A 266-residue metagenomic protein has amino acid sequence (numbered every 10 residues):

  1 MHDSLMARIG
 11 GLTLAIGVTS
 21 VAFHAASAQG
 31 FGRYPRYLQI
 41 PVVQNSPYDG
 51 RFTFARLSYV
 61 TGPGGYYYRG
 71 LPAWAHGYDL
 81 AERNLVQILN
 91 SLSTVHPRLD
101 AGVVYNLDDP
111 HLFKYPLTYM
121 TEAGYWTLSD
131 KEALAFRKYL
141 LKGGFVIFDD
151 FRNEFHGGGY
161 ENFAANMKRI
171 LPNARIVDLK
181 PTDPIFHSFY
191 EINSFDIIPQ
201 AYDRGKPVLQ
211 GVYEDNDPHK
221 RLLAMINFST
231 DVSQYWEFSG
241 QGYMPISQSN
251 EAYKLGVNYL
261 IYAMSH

Functional and structural regions predicted by a protein language model:
M1-A7: N-terminal secretory signal peptides that target proteins for export/translocation
G10-A22: Bacterial N-terminal signal peptides
S27-L117, A123-G124, D231-Q234, F238-H266: Aromatic-Pro/Gly-enriched surface loop or interdomain linker that acts as a lid/target-recognition segment
R33-L38, G62-Y68, N153-F238, Q248-Y253 (+1 more regions): An acidic, glycine-rich "communication" segment
G50-T53, F113-T118, K142-V146, A174-R175 (+1 more regions): Loop/turn elements at helix/coil->beta-strand transitions in domains of secreted/extracellular proteins
F54, L117-Y160: Short alpha-beta junction capping motif
E82-V86, A133, R137, Y160-A164 (+1 more regions): Extracytoplasmic/secreted envelope proteins and their assembly/folding machinery, especially bacterial periplasmic
V95-N106, F148-R152, A174-T182: Surface-exposed patches in mature extracellular/periplasmic domains of secreted proteins
